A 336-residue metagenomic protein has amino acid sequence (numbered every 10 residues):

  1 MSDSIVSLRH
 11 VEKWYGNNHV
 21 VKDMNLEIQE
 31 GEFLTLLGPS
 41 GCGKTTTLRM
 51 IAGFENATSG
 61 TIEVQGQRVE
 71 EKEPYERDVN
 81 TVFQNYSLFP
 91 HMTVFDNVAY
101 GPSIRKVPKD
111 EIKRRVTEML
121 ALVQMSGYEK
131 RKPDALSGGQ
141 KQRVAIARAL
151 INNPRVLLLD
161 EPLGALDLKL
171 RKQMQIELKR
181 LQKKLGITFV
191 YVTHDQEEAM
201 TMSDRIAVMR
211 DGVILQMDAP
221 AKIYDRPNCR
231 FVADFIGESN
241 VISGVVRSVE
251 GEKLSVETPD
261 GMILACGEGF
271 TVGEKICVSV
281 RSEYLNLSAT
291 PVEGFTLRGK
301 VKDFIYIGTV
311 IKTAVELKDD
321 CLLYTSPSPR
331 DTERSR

Functional and structural regions predicted by a protein language model:
F33, K72-Q84, L88-F231: ABC ATPase nucleotide-binding domains
L37-P39: The feature captures the beta-strand-to-loop junction immediately N-terminal to the Walker
A52: Helix-to-loop junction immediately C-terminal to a conserved catalytic motif
T58-T61, E111, D211, S243: Conserved coupling/switch loops of ABC nucleotide-binding domains, chiefly the family-specific signature
G60-R68: Conserved ABC transporter NBD signature motif
Y324-D331: Conserved small/polar residues in nucleotide/adenosyl-binding loops
